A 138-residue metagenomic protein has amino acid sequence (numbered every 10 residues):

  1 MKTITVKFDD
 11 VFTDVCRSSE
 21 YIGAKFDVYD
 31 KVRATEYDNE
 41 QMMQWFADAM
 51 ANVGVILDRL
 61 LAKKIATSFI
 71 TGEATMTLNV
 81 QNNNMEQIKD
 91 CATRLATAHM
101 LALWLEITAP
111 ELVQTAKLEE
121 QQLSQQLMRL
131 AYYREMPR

Functional and structural regions predicted by a protein language model:
M1-M85, T115, Q122-R138: Conserved short "hinge" loops at termini or chain/domain junctions
C91-L103: Elongated alpha-helical scaffolds
W104, T108-V113: Charged, low-complexity interaction regions
A109, K117-E120: Short, solvent-exposed helix-helix connector turns and helix-capping sites enriched in acidic/polar residues
